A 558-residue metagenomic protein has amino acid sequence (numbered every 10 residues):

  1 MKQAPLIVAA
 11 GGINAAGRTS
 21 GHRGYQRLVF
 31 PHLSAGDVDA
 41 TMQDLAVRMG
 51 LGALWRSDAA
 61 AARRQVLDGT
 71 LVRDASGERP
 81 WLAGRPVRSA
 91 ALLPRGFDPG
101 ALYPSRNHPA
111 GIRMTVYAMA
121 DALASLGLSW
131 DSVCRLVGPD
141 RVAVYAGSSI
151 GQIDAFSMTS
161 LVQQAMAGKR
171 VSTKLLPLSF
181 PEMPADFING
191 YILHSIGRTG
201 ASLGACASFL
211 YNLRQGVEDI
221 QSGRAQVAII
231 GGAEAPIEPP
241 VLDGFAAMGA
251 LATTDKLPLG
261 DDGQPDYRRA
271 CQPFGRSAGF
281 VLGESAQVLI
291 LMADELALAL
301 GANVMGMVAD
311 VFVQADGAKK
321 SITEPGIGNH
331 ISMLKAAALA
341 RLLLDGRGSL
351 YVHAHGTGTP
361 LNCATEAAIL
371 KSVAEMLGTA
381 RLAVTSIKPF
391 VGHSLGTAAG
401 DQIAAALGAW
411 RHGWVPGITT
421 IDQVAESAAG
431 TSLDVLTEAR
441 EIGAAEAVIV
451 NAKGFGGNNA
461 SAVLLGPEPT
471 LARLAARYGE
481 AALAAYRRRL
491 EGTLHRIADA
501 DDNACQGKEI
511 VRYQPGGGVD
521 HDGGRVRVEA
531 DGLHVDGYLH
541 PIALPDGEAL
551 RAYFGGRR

Functional and structural regions predicted by a protein language model:
M1-I150, F156-G197, E218, A233 (+4 more regions): Conserved "HGTGT" condensation-loop signature of ketosynthase/thiolase-family condensing enzymes that catalyze
G197-L203: Short loop-beta-helix segment that forms the pyridoxal 5′-phosphate
F209: Short conserved active-site loop signatures built around small residues
N212: Active-site histidine-anchored catalytic micro-motif
G223: Active-site charged/polar residues at nucleotide-handling catalytic sites that mediate phosphoryl, nucleotidyl
Q226-I229: Short acidic donor-binding loop at the edge of a beta-strand
L242-A246: Short low-complexity, flexible loop/linker segments enriched in glycine and/or proline with clustered acidic
